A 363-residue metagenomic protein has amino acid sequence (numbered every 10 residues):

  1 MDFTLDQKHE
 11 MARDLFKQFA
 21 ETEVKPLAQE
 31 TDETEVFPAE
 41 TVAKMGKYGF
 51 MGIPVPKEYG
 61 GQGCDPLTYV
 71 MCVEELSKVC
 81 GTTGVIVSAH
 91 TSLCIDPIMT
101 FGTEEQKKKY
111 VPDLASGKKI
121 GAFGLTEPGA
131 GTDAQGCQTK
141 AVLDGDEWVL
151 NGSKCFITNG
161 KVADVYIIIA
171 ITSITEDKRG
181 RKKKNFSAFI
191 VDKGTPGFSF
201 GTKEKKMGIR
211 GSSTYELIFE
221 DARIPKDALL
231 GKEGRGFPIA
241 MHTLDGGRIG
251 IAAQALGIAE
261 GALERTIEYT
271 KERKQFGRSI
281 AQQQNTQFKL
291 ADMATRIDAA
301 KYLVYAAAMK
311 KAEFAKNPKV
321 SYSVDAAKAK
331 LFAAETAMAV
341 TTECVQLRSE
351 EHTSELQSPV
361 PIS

Functional and structural regions predicted by a protein language model:
M1-A89, F101-Q106, D113-K118, G131-C137 (+4 more regions): Alpha-helical interface subdomain recognition
G81, C155-G160, G208-I209, D245-G250: Glycine-rich phosphate/pyrophosphate-binding beta-alpha loops
G117-L125, I169: A short, Trp-centered hydrophobic/proline-enriched beta-strand micro-motif
G129-T132, F156-N159, R179-R181, K206-S213: Short Gly/Pro-enriched turn/cap motifs at secondary-structure boundaries
G136, G194-P225: Flexible, small-/acidic-enriched active-site or ligand-binding loops
D146-E147, N151-F200: A short core secondary-structure module
E220-I239: Long, acidic (Asp/Glu-rich), low-complexity accessory segments flanking structured domains
H352-S363: Single conserved hydrophobic/aromatic residue that forms the stacking wall/gate of nucleotide- or nucleobase-binding
